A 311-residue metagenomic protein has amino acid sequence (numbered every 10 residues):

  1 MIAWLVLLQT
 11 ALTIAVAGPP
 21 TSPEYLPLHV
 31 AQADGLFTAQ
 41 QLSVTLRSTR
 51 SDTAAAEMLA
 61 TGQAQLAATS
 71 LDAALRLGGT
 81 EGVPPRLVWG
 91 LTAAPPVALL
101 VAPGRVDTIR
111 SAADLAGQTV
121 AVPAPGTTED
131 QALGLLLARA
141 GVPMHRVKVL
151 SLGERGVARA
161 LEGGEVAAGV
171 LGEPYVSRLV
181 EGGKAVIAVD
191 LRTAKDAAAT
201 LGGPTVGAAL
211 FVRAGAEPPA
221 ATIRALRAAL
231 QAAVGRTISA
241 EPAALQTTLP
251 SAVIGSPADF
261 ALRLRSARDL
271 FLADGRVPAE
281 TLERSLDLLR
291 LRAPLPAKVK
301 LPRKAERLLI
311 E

Functional and structural regions predicted by a protein language model:
M1-T10: Sec-dependent N-terminal signal peptides
A11-P143, K148-S151, A167-E173, K184 (+1 more regions): Short, glycine-/small- and polar/acidic-enriched structural segments that line small-molecule recognition paths
P19, T200-L201, V277: Short Gly/Pro-enriched turn/cap motifs at secondary-structure boundaries
Y25, A56, A60, L71-A74 (+12 more regions): Extracytoplasmic/secreted envelope proteins and their assembly/folding machinery, especially bacterial periplasmic
L150, G156-L249: Pocket-lining segment of extracytoplasmic ligand-binding domains
P218-L295: Secondary-structure end/capping motifs
L286-E311: Conserved C-terminal helix/tail region of periplasmic/extracytoplasmic solute-binding proteins
